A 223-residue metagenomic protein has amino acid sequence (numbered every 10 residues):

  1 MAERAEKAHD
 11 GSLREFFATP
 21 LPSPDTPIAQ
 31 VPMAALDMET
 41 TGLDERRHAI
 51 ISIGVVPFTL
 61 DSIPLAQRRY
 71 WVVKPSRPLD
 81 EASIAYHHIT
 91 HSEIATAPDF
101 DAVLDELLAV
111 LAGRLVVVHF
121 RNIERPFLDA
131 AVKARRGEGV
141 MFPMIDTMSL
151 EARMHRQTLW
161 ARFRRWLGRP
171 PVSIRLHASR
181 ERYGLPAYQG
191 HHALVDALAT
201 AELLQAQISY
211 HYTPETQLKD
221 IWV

Functional and structural regions predicted by a protein language model:
M1-P24, R153, R182, A201-V223: Acidic two-metal-ion nuclease catalytic site recognized across multiple nuclease folds, prominently DnaQ/RNase D-T
A2-R135, G139-M141, L167-A187, H191: Conserved non-catalytic scaffold segment of RNase H-like nuclease domains
M38-T41, T147, T200: Ser/Thr-centric signal marking residues that sit in or immediately flank functional binding/regulatory motifs
V103, A199-T200: Short Asp/Glu-rich motifs
G137-W160: Histidine/lysine/aspartate-rich catalytic loop segments that bind and position anionic ligands
L159-G168, L218: Short helix-coil transition/hinge motifs at the ends and kinks of transmembrane helices, capturing the brief
D196: Conserved catalytic/binding loops enriched for acidic/polar residues
